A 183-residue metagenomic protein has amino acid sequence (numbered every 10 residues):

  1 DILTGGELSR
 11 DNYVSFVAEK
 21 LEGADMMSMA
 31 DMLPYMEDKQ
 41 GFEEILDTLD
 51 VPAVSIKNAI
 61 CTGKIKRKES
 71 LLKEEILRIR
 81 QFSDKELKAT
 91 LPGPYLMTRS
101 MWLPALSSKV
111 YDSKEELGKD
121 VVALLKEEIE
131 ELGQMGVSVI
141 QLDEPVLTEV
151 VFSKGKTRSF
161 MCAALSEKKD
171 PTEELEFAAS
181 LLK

Functional and structural regions predicted by a protein language model:
D1-K183: Domain-level signal for soluble alpha/beta catalytic cores
